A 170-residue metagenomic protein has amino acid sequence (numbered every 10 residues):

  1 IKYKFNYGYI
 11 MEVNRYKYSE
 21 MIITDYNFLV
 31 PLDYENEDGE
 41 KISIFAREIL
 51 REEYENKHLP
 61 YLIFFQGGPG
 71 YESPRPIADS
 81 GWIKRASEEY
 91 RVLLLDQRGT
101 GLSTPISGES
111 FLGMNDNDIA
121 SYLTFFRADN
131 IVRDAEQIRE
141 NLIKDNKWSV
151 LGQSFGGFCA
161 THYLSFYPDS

Functional and structural regions predicted by a protein language model:
I1-I10: Short, Lys/Arg-enriched N-terminal segments with co-localized hydrophobic residues within the first ~10-30 amino acids
V13-S170: Gly/Pro-rich cap/lid or specificity-loop segments adjacent to the active site
